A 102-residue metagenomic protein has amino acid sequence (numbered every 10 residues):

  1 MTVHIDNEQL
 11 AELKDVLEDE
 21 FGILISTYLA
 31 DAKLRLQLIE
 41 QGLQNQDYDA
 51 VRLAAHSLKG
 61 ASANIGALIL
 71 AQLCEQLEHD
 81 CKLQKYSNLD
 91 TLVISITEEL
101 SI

Functional and structural regions predicted by a protein language model:
M1-L53, S57-I102: Two-component system phosphorelay core
